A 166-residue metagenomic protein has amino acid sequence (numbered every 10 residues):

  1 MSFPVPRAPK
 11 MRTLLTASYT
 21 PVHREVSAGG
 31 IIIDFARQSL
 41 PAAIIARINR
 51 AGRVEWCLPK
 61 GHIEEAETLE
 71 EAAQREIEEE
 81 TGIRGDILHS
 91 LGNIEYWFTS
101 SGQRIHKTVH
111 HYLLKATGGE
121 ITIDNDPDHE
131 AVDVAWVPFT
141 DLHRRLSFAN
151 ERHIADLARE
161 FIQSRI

Functional and structural regions predicted by a protein language model:
M1-R37: Acidic, metal-coordinating catalytic segment for phosphate/diphosphate chemistry, firing primarily on the Nudix
A8, R144-I166: Charged phosphate-binding loop/patch that engages nucleotide di/tri-phosphates or the phosphate backbone of nucleic
G29, P41, D133: Conserved beta-strand and immediately adjacent loop positions that scaffold enzyme active sites
I32, A46, L113-K115: Short, well-ordered beta-strand micro-motif
F35-P41, A51-R53, S101-R104: Short, solvent-exposed loop/turn segments that connect beta-strands within catalytic domains and beta-strand-rich
I45-G52, D128-A131: Short, solvent-exposed aromatic-acidic interface loops
V54-P59: Short acidic, glycine/proline-rich loop/turn micro-motifs
I63-H153: Unchanged
